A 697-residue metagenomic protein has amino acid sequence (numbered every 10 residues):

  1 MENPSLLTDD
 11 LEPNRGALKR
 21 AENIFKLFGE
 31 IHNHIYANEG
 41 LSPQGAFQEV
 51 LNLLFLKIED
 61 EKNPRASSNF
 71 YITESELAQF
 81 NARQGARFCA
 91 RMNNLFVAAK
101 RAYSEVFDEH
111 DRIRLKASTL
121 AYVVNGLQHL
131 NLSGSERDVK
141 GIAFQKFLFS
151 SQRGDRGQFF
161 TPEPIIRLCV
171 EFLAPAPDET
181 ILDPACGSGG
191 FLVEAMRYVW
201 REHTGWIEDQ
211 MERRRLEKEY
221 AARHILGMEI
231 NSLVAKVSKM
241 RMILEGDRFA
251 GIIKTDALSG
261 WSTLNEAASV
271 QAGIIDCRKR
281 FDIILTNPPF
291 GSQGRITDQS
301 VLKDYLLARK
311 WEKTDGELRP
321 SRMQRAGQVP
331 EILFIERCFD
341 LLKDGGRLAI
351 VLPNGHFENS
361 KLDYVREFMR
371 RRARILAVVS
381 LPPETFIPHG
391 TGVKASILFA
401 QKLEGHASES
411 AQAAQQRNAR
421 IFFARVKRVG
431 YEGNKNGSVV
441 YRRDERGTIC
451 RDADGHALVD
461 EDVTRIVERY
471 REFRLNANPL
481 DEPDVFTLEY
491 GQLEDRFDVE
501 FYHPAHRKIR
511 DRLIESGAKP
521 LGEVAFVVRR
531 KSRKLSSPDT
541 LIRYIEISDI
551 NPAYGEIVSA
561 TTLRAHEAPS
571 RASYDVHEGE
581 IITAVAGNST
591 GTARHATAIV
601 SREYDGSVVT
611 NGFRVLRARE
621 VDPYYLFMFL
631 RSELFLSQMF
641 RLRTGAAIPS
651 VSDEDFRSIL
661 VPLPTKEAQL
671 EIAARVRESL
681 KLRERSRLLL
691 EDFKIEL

Functional and structural regions predicted by a protein language model:
N52-F55, K62-F149: Long recognition/docking surfaces used for binding and targeting
T161-T286, G291-R295, P353-G355, V365-R366 (+1 more regions): Conserved S-adenosyl-L-methionine
E317-F386, T391-A400: Conserved Class I SAM-dependent methyltransferase catalytic core
L398, G606-R614, R643-L670: A short glycine-rich beta-alpha junction/loop motif
D452, H456-K534, P662-L697: Non-catalytic DNA-recognition/assembly elements of restriction-modification systems
L480-L488, S632-I659: Specificity-determining recognition surfaces
K519-R533, S548-E580: Sequence-specific dsDNA recognition surfaces
Y574, E578-L630: A short beta-sheet element
